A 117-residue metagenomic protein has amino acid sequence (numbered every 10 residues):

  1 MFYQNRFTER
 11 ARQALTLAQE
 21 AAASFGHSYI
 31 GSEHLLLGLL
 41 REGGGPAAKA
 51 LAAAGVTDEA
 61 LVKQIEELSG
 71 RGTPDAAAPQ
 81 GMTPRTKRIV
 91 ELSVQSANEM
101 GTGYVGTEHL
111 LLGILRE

Functional and structural regions predicted by a protein language model:
M1-E117: Histone-fold recognition with a strong bias for associated Lys/Arg-rich disordered tails
